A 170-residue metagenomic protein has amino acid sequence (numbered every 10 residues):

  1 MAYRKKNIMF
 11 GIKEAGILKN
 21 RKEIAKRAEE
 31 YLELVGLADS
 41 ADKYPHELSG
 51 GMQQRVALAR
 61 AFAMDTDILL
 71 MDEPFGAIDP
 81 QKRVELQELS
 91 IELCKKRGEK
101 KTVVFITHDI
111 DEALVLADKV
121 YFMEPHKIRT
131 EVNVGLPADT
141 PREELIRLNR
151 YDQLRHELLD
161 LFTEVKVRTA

Functional and structural regions predicted by a protein language model:
M1-G11: Short coil-to-helix segment of the ABC ATPase nucleotide-binding domain corresponding to the Q-loop/switch region
M9, K13-S40, E92: Conserved ABC ATPase "signature" region
Y44-L48, M52: Conserved ABC ATPase signature
L58: Hydrophobic anchor residue at the start of the ABC signature
A63-D67: A short, proline-enriched helix->beta-strand linker immediately N-terminal to the Walker B motif in ABC-type P-loop
L69-D72: Catalytic Walker B motif of ABC-type/P-loop ATPase nucleotide-binding domains
K82, L86-V104: Conserved catalytic loops of ABC-family nucleotide-binding domains
M123-L154: Conserved beta-strand-loop-alpha-helix hinge in the C-terminal portion of ABC ATPase nucleotide-binding domains
